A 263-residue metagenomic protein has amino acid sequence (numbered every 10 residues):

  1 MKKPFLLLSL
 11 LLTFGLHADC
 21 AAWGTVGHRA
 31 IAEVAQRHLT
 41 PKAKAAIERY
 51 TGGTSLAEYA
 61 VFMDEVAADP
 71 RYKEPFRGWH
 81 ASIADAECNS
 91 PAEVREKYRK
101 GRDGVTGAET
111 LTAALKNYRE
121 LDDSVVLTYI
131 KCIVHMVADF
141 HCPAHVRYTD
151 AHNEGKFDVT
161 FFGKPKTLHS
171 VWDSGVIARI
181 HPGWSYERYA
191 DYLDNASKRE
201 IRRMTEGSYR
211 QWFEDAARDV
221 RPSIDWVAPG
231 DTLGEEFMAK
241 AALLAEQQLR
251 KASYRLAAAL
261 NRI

Functional and structural regions predicted by a protein language model:
P4-F14: Sec-dependent N-terminal signal peptides
D19-M136, P143, Y148-R262: N-terminal, motif-rich segments that launch catalysis or mediate targeting to/interaction with membranes, typified by
